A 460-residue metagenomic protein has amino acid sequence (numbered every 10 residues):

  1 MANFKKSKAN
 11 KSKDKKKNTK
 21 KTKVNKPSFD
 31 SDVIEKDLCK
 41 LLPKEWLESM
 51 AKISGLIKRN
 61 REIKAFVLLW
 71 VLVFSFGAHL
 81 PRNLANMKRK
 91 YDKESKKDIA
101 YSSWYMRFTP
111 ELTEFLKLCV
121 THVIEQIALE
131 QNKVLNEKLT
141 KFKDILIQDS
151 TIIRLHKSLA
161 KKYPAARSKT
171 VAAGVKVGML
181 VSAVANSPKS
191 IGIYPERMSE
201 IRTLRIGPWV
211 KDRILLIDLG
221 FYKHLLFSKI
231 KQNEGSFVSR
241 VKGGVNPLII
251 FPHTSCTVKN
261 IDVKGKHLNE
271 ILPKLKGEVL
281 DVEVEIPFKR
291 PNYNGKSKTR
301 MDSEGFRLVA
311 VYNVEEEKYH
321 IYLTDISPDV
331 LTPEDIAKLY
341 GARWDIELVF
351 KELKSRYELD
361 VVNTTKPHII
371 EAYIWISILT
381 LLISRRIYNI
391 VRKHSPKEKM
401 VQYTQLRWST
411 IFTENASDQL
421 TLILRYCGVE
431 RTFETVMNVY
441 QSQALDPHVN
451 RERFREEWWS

Functional and structural regions predicted by a protein language model:
A2-L84, K90, E94, I99 (+6 more regions): Single, function-defining residue in the core of a domain
Q131-V134: Primarily marks folded extracellular/lumenal domains of secretory and cell-surface proteins
